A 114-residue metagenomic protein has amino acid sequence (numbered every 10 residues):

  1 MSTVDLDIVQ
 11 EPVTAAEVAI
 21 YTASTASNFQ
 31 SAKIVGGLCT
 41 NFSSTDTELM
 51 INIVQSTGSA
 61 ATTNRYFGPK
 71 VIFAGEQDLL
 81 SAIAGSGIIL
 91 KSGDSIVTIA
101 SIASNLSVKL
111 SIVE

Functional and structural regions predicted by a protein language model:
M1-Q30, G36, S92-G93, I99-E114: C-terminal interaction-tip segments
S31-L38, M50, L79-A82, I89: Ordered hydrophobic segments in well-structured contexts
C39-S44, S101: Short solvent-exposed strand-capping/beta-turn motif centered on an Asx-Ser/Thr pair
T45-E48, S104-L106: Short loop/turn segments at connectors of secondary-structure elements within structured domains
M50-V54, K109-S111: Beta-strand signatures of extracellular beta-sandwich domains
V54-Q55, I96: Short alpha-helical "patches" and their helix-cap loops
T57-G93: Intrinsically disordered, low-complexity Pro/Gly/Ser/Thr-rich segments with frequent PxxP/GP/PP motifs and embedded
